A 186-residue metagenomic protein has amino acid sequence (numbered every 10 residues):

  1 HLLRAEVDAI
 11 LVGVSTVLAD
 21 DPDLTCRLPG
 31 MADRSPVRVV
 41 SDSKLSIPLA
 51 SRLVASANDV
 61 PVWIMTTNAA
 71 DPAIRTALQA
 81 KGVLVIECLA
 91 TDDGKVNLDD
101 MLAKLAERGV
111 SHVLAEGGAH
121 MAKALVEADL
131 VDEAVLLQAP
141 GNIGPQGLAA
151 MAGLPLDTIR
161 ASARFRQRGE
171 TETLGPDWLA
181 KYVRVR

Functional and structural regions predicted by a protein language model:
H1-R186: Enzymes that bind and transform nitrogen-containing heteroaromatic metabolites
